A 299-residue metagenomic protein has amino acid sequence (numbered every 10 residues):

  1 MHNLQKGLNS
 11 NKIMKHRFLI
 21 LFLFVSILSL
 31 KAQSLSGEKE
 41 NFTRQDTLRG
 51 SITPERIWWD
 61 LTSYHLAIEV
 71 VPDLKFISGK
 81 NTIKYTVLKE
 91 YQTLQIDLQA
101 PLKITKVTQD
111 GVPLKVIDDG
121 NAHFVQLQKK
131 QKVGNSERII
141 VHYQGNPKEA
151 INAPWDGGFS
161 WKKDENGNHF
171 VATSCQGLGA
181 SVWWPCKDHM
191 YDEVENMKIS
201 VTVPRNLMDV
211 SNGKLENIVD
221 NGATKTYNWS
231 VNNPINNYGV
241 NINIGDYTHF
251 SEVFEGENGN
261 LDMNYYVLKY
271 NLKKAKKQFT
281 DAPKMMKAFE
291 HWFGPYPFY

Functional and structural regions predicted by a protein language model:
M1-E38: Bacterial Sec-dependent N-terminal signal peptides
Q33-F298: Acidic/His-enriched low-complexity segments
